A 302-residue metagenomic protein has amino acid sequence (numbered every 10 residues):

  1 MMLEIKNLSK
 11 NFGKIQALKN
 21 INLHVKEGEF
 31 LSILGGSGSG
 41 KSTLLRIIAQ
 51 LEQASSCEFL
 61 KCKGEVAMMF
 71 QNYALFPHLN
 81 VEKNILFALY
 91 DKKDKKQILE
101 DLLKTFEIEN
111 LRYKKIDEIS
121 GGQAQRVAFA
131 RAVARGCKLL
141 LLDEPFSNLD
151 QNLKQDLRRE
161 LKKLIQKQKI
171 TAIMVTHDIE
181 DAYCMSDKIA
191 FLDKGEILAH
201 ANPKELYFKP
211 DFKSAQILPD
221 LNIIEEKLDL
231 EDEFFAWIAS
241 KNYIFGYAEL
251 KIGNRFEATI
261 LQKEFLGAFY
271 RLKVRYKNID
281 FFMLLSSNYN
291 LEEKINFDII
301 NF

Functional and structural regions predicted by a protein language model:
L31-S32, M68: Short beta-strand immediately N-terminal to the Walker A/P-loop
L34-G36: The feature captures the beta-strand-to-loop junction immediately N-terminal to the Walker
S42-L45, V127: ABC ATPase nucleotide-binding domain helices that frame the ATP-binding cleft
A49: Helix-to-loop junction immediately C-terminal to a conserved catalytic motif
A67, N80-L206, P210: ABC ATPase nucleotide-binding domains
E231-F302: Non-catalytic connector elements of ABC transporters
